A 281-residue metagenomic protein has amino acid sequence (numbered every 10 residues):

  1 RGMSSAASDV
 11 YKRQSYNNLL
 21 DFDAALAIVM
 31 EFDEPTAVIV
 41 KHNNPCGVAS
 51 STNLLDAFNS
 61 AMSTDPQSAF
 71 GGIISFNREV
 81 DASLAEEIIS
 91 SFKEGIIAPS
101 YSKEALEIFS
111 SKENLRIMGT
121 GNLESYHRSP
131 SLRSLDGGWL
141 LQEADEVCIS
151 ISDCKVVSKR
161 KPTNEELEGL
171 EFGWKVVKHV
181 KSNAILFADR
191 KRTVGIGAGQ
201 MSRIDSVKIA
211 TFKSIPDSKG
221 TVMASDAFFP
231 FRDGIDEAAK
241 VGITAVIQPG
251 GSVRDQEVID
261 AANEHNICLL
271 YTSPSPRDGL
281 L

Functional and structural regions predicted by a protein language model:
R1-A7, Y11, Y271-L281: Single conserved hydrophobic/aromatic residue that forms the stacking wall/gate of nucleotide- or nucleobase-binding
S5-A184, R190-T193, R203-V207, F212-D217: Long, structured protein-protein interaction/assembly regions in large complexes
I74-S75, G95-I97, V222-S225, A245-Q248: Short catalytic-loop micro-motif centered on adjacent basic/acidic residues
L84, A105, D233-G234, V253-V258: Short, glycine/polar-rich helix-capping loops at beta-to-alpha or helix-loop-helix junctions that flank or form
I88, A238, A262: Residue-level signal for inorganic ion chemistry
E94, V241-A245, G250-L270: C-terminal binding/interaction regions
Q200, S206-E237: Generic long, charged, amphipathic alpha-helical segments
